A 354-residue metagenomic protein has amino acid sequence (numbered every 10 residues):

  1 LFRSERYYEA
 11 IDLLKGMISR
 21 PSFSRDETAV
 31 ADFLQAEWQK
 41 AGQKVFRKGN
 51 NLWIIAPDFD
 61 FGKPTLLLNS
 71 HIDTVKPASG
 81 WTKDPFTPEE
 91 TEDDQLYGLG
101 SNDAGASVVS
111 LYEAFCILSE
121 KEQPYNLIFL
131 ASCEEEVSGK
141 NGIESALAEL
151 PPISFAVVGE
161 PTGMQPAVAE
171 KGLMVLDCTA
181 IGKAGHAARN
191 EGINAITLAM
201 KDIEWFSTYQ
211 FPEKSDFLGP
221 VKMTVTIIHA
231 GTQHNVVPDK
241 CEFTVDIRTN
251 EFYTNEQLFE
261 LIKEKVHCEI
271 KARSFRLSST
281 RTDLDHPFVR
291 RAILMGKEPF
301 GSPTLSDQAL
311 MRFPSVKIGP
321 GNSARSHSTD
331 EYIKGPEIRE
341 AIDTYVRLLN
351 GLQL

Functional and structural regions predicted by a protein language model:
F2-P77, K240-T244, L258-L261, G335-V346 (+1 more regions): N-terminal helical capping/dimerization or prosegment-like subdomains of hydrolases acting on amide or phosphate bonds
E5, D26, P166-V168, D177-L354: Metal-dependent amide/peptide-bond hydrolase catalytic core, centered on the "pita-bread" metallohydrolase fold
L34, V108-L118, A146, A199-D202 (+2 more regions): Buried hydrophobic packing segments
Q39-Q43, K48-N50, P57, G62-K63 (+5 more regions): Short glycine/proline-enriched coil/turn segments at helix->beta-strand junctions
V45-K48, K140, G159, M223-I228 (+1 more regions): Short gly/ser/thr-rich secondary-structure transition/capping motifs
K63-I128: Active-site metal-coordination/substrate-binding segment of hydrolases, especially metallo-dependent peptidases
L66-L68, L130, F155-V157, V316-I318: Hydrophobic/aromatic beta-strand patches that form the interior of the parallel beta-sheet core in alpha/beta enzyme
A104-V175, T179: Acidic/histidine-rich catalytic neighborhood of metal-dependent amide-processing enzymes
